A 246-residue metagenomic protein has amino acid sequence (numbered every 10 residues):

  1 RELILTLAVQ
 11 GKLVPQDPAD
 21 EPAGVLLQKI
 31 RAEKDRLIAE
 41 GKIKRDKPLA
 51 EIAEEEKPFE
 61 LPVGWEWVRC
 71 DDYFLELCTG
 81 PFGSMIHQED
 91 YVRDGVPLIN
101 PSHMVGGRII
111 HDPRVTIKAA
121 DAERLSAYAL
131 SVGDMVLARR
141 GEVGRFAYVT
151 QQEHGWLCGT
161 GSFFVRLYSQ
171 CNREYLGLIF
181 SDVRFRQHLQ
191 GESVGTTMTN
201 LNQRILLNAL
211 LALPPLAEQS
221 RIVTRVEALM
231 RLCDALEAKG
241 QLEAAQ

Functional and structural regions predicted by a protein language model:
R1-L3, L7, K12-L13, A53-P81 (+3 more regions): Non-catalytic DNA-recognition/assembly elements of restriction-modification systems
L13-V14, I43: Conserved hydrophobic residue
E21-V25: Terminal amphipathic helices with adjacent charged low-complexity linkers/tails
E51-E56, D71-Q88, S102-V132, Q151-Q152: Sequence-specific dsDNA recognition surfaces
P58-E60, F163-Y168, L207-L213: Short, well-ordered beta-strand elements within core beta-sheets of diverse protein domains
D72, R145, N208-L210: Extracellular/lumenal ectodomain signal focusing on beta-strand-rich modules and carbohydrate-recognition contexts
P97, D182-L211: Specificity-determining recognition surfaces
N100-P101, A119-S181, V194-G195, N200-N202: A short beta-sheet element
